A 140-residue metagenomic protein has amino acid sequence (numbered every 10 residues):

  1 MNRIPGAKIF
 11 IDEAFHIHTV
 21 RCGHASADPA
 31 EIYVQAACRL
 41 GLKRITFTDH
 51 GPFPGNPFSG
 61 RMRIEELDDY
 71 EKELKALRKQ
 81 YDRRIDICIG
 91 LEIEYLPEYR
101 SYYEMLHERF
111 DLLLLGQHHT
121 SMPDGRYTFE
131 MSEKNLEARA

Functional and structural regions predicted by a protein language model:
N2-I11, G23, C38, E73: Extended recognition/assembly regions associated with phosphoester-bond processing machinery
P5-H18, M122-F129: N-terminal small/glycine-rich loop or linker at the start of catalytic domains across soluble metabolic enzymes
D12-G23, F47-P52: Histidine-centered catalytic micro-motifs
H16, A37, L113: Conserved, mostly hydrophobic/aromatic
C22-D28, E94-Y99: Acidic-and-aromatic substrate-binding clefts and catalytic sites of carbohydrate-active enzymes
I32-H50: Catalytic domains of carbohydrate-active enzymes, especially glycoside hydrolases
D49-M62: Glycine-rich, proline-tolerant flexible connector loops at the mouths of alpha/beta enzymes
G60, E65-A140: Extended substrate/RNA-proximal surfaces in nucleic-acid metabolism proteins
